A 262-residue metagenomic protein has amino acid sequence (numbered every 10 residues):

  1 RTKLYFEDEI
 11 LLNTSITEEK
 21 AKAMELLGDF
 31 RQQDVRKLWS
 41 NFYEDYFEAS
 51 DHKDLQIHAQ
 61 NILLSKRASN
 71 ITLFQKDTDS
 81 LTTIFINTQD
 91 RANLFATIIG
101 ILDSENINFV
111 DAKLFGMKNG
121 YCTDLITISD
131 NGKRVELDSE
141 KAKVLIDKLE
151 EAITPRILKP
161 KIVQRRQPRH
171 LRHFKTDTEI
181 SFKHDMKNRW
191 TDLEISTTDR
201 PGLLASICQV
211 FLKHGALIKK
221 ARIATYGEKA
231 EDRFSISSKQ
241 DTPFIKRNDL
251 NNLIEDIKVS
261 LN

Functional and structural regions predicted by a protein language model:
R1-N262: Regulatory modules associated with amino-acid/nitrogen control
